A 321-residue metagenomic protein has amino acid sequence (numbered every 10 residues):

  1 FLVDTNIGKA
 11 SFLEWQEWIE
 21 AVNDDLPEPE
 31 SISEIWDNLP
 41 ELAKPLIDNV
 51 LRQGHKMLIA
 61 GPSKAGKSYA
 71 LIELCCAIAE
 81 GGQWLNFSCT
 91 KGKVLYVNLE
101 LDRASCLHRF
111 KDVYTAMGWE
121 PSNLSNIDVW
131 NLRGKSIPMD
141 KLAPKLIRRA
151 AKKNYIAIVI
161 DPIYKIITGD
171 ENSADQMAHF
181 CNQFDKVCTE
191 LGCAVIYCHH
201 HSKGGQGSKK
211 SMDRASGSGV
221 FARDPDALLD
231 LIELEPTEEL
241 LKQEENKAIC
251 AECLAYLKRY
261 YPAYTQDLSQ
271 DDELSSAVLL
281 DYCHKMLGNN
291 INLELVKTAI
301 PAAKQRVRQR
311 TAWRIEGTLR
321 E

Functional and structural regions predicted by a protein language model:
F1-D25: Short, small/acidic-rich helices and loops at N termini and domain boundaries of DNA replication/processing enzymes
E20-L46: N-terminal pre-Walker A segment at the start of P-loop NTPase domains
E34-I35, L42, I47, C89-D175 (+2 more regions): Conserved inter-motif catalytic segment of the P-loop NTP-binding fold
Q53-M57, K91-K93: Pre-Walker A (Motif I) flank of P-loop NTPase domains
L58-I59, K64, S68-Y69, A157 (+1 more regions): Phosphate-binding/switch region of NTP-binding enzymes
A70, L74: Hydrophobic positions on the alpha1 helix immediately C-terminal to the Walker A/P-loop
A79: Gly/Ala-rich phosphate-binding loop of Rossmann-like dinucleotide-binding domains, activating on the conserved
W84-F87: Helix C-cap/alpha-to-beta connector motif
